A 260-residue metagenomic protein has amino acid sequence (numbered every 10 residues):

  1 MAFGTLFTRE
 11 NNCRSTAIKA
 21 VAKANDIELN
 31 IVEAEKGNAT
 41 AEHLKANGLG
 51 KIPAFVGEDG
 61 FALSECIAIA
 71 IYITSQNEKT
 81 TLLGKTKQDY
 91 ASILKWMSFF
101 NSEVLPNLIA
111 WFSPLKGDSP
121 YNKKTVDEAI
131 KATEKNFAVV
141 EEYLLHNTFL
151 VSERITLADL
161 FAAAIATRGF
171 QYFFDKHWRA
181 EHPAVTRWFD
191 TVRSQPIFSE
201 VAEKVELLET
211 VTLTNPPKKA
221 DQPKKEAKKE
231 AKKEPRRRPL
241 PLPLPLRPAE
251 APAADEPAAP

Functional and structural regions predicted by a protein language model:
M1-E134, E141, H146-T148, R154 (+2 more regions): GST-like domain detector, emphasizing the conserved glutathione-binding G-site in the N-terminal thioredoxin-like
L44, A91-L94, F161, T186 (+1 more regions): Generic structural signal for individual residues within well-ordered alpha-helical segments across diverse proteins
K45, A162, S194, E203: Phosphate-coordinating loops and pocket residues in cytosolic domains that bind phosphorylated ligands
T74, I165-A166, A202: Active-site-flanking alpha-helical
E103, N107-F112, L150-V192: GST superfamily/GST-like fold recognition
V104-L105, E200-A202: Proline-centered turn/helix-capping motifs that create local helix->coil transitions or kinks
E128-A132, A180-S194, F198-V201: Extended, well-ordered alpha-helical scaffold segments
A202-E226: Intrinsically disordered, low-complexity mixed-charge segments
